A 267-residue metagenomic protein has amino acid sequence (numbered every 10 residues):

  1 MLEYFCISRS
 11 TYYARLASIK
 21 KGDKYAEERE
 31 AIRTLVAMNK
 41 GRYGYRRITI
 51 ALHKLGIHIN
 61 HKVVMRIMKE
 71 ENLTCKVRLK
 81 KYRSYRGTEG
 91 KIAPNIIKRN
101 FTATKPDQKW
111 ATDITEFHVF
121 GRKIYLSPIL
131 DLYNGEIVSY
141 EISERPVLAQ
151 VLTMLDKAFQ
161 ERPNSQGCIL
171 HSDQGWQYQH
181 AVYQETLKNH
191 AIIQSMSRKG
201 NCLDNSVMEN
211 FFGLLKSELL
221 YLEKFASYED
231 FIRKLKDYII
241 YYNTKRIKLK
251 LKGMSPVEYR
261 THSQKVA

Functional and structural regions predicted by a protein language model:
M1-L2, Y12, I32, I48 (+15 more regions): Mobile genetic element proteins and their domesticated derivatives, centered on retroelements and DNA transposons
R9-K105, N201, V257-Q264: Basic, flexible linker segments flanking DNA-binding modules in nucleic acid-interacting mobile-element proteins
K21, M38, T102, V119-F120 (+3 more regions): Conserved, non-catalytic sequence blocks in retroelement Pol enzymes and Pol-derived host proteins
R86-T88, S172-Q174, H180-V182, M196-K216 (+2 more regions): RNase H-like two-metal-ion nuclease catalytic core shared by retroviral integrases and related mobile-element nucleases
R99, A103-V138, E144-P146: An active-site-proximal beta-strand-loop segment
E141-P163: Active-site beta-loop-alpha junctions of metal-dependent nucleic acid enzymes, especially the RNase H-like/DDE
A181, K188-I192, L214-A267: C-terminal domain-tail junction helix/linker
